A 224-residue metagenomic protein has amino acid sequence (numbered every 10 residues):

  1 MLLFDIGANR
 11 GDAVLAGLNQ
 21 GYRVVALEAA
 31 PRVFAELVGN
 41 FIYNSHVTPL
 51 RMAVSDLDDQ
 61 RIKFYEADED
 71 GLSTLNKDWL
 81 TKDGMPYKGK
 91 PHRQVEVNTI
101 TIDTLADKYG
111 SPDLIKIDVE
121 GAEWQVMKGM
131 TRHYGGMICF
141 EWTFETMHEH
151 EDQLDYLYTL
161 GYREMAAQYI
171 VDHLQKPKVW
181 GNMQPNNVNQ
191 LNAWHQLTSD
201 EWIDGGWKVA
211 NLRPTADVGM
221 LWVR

Functional and structural regions predicted by a protein language model:
M1-R224: Phosphate/nucleotide-binding beta-alpha loop and adjacent structural elements of enzyme active sites
